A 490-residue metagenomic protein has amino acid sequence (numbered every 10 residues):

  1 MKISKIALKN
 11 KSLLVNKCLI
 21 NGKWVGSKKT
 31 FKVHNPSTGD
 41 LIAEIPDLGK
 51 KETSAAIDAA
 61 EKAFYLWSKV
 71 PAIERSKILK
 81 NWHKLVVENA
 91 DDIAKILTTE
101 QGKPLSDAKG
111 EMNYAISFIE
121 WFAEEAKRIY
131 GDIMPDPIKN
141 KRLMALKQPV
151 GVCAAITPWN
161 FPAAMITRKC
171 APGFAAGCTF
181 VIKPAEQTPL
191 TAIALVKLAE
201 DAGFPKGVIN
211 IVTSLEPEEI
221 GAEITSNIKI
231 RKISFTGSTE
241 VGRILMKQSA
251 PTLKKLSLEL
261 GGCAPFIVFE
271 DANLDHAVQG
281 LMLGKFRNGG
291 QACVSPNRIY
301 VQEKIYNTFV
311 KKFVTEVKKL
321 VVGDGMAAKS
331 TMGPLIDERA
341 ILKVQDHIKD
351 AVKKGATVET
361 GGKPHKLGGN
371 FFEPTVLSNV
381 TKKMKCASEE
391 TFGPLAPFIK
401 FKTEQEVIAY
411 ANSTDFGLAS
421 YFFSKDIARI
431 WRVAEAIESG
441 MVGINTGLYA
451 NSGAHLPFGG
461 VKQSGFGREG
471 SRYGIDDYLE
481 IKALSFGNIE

Functional and structural regions predicted by a protein language model:
M1-T38: Hydrophobic face of amphipathic alpha-helices that form TPR/SEL1-like repeat modules and related alpha-solenoid
T38-E44, I230, I267, V321 (+3 more regions): Conserved C-terminal structural/oligomerization subdomain of aldehyde/semialdehyde dehydrogenase
G39, R75, L97, I119 (+9 more regions): Residue-level signal for inorganic ion chemistry
D40-I129, N140: Glycine-rich loop-to-alpha-helix module at the N-terminal edge of alpha/beta enzyme cores
L41-L48, A63-K69, A155, F266-F269 (+5 more regions): Short, well-ordered beta-strand elements within core beta-sheets of diverse protein domains
F64, S68, H83-A90, A94 (+20 more regions): Structural signal for hydrophobic packing residues in well-ordered secondary-structure cores of soluble enzyme domains
G131-H276, F401: Rossmann-like NAD(P) dinucleotide-binding subdomain of oxidoreductase/dehydrogenase enzymes
E240-T381, I444: ALDH superfamily catalytic-core signature
